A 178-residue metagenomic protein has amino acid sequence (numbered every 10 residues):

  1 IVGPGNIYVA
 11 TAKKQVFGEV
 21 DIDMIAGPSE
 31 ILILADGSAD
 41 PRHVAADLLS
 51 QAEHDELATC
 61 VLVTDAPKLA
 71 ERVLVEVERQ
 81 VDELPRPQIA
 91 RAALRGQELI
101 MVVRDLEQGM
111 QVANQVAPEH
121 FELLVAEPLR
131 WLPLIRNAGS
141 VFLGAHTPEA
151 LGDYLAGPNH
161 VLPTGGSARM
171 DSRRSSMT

Functional and structural regions predicted by a protein language model:
I1, N6-Y8, D23, E30-I33 (+6 more regions): Structural motif
I1-T59: Conserved NAD(P)+-binding/catalytic subdomain of aldehyde/semialdehyde dehydrogenases
I7-Y8, S38-D40, P67-K68, L106-Q108 (+3 more regions): Short, glycine-/Ser/Thr-/acidic-enriched flexible segments
K13-Q15, A46, L74-V75, I135-R136 (+1 more regions): Short amphipathic alpha-helical segments
G18-D23, L49-A52, A90, R130-L132 (+2 more regions): A generic local secondary-structure boundary/capping motif
H54, L62-A138: A glycine- and small/hydrophobic-rich beta-loop-beta segment that serves as a flexible "lid/hinge" or phosphate-binding
Q115-T178: C-terminal core of ALDH-fold dehydrogenases
